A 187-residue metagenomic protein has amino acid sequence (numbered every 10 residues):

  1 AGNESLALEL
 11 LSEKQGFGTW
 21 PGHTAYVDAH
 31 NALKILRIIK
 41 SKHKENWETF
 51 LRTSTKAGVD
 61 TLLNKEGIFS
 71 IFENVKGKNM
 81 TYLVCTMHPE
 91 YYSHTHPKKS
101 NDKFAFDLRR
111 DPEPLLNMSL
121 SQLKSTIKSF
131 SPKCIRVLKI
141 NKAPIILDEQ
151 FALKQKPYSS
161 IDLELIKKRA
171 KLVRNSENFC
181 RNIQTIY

Functional and structural regions predicted by a protein language model:
A1-A57: Acidic, Mg2+-coordinating catalytic module of metal-dependent nucleases/exonucleases that use a two-metal-ion mechanism
I38-R169: Acidic two-metal-ion nuclease catalytic site recognized across multiple nuclease folds, prominently DnaQ/RNase D-T
L172-Y187: Substrate-recognition/cap regions that form aromatic- and gly/pro-loop-enriched pockets for small-molecule ligands
